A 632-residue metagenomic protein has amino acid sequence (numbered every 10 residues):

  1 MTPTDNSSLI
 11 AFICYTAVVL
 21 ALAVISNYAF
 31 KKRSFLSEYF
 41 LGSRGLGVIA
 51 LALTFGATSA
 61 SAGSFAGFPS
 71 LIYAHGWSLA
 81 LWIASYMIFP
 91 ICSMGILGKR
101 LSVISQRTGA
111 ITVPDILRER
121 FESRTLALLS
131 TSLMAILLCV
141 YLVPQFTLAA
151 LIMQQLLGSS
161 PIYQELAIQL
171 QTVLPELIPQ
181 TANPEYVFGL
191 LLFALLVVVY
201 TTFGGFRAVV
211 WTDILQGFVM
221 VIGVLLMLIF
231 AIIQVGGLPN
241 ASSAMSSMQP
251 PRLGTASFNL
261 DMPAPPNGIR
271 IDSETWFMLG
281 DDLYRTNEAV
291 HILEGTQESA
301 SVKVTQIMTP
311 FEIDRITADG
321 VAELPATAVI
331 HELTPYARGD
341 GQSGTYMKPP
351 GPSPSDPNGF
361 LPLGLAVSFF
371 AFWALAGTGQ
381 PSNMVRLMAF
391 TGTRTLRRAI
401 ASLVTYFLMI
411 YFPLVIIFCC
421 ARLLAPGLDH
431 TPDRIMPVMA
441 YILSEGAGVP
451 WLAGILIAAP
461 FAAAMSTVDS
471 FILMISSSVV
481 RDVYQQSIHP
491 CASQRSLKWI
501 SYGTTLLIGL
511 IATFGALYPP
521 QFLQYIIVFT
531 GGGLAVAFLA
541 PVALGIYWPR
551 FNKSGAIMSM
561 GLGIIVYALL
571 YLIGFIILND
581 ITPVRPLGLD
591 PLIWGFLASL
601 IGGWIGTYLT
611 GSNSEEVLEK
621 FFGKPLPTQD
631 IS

Functional and structural regions predicted by a protein language model:
M1-S632: Membrane-embedded helix-loop-helix hairpins and adjacent transmembrane boundary segments in multi-pass transporters
